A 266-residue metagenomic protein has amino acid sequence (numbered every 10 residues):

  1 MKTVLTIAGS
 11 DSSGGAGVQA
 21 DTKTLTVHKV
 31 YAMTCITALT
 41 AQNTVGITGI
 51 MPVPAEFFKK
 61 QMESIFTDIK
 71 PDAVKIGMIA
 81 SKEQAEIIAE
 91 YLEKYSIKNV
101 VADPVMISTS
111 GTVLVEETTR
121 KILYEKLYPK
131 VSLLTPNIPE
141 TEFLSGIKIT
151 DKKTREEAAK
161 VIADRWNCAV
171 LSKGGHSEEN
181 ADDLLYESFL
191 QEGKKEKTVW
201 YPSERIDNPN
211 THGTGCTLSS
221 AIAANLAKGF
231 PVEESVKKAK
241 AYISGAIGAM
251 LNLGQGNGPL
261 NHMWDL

Functional and structural regions predicted by a protein language model:
K2-T6, T24-T109: Conserved N-terminal subdomain of the carbohydrate kinase-like
T3-V27, V236: N-terminal phosphate-binding or glycine-rich loops at protein starts, especially the Walker A/P-loop of NTPases
I7-S13, T198-H212: Short pre-catalytic strand/loop immediately N-terminal to key active-site residues, enriched for Gly-Thr
Q19, E142-F143, N208-V232: Short, small-residue alpha-helix embedded
K29-M33, G193-V199, N225-A239: Phosphate-handling active-site elements
P52, E233-L266: Charged C-terminal helix
E117-T198: Conserved phosphate/ATP/ADP-binding segment of small-molecule kinases
R155-A163, V199, P231-A246: Short, well-structured alpha-helical segments that form the helix of a local strand-helix-strand
